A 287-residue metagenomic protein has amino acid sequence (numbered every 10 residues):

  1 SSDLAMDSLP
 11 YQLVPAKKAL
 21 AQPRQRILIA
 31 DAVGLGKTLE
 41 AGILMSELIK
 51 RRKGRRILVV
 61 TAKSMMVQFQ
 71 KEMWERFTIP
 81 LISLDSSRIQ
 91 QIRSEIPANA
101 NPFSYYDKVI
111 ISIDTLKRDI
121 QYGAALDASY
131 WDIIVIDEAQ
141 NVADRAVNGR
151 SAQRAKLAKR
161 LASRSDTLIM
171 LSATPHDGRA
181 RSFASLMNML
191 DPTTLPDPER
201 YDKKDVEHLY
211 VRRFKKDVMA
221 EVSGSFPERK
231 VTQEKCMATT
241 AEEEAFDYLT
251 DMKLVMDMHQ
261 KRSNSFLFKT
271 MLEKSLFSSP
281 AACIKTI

Functional and structural regions predicted by a protein language model:
S2-K17, A21-Q25, K37-E40, S46-S163 (+2 more regions): SF2 helicase/translocase NTPase motor core, specifically the RecA-like lobe 1 inter-motif segment between Walker
A30, V60, S172: Residues at the beta-strand->loop junction immediately N-terminal to the Walker
V33-G34: Walker A/P-loop nucleotide-binding motif
A98-N99, Y105, I110-W131, A146-H176 (+1 more regions): Inter-lobe coupling linker of SF2 helicases/translocases
